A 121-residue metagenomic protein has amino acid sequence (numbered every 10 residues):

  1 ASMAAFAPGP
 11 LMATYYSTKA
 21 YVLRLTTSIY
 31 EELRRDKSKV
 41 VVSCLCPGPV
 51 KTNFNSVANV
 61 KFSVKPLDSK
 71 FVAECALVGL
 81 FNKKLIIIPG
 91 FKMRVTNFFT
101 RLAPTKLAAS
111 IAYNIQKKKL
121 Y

Functional and structural regions predicted by a protein language model:
S2: Residue(s) in the substrate-gating loop at a strand-loop-helix junction that position the organic substrate next
A7, S28-V40: Active-site-adjacent segment of SDR/Rossmann-fold oxidoreductases
G9-A13: Active-site loop immediately N-terminal to the catalytic Tyr-X3-Lys motif of short-chain dehydrogenase/reductase
T18: Active-site helix of classical SDR
Y21-L25, I29, F54: Conserved N-terminal glycine/acidic-rich loop preference
C44, K61-N97: C-terminal helical subdomain
P47-V57, F62: Short, flexible catalytic-loop segment of classical short-chain dehydrogenase/reductase
K83-K118: A transmembrane-helix-recognition feature enriched in membrane-embedded lipid enzymes and envelope glyco-/phospholipid
